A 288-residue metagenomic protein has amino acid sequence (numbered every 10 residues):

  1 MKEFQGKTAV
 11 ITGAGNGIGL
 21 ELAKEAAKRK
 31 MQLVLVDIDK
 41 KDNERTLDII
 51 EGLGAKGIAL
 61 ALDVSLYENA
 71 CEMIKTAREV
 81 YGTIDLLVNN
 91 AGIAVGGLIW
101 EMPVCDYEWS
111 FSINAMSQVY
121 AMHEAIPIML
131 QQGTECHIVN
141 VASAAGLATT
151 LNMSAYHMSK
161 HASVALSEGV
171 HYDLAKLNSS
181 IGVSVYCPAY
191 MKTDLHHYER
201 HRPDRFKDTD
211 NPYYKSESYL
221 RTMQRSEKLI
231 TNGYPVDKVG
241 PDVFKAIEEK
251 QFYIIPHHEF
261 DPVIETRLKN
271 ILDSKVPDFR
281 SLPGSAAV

Functional and structural regions predicted by a protein language model:
K2-V34: Canonical Rossmann dinucleotide-binding motif of NAD(H)/NADP(H)-dependent dehydrogenases/reductases, specifically
R29-R45: Conserved glycine-rich Rossmann-like NAD(P)H-binding loop of the short-chain dehydrogenase/reductase
K40-K41, A61-E72, V104: The beta1-alpha1 cofactor-binding region of Rossmann-like NAD(H)/NADP(H)-dependent oxidoreductases
L98-I99, P103-E108: Substrate-binding pocket helix/loop in short-chain dehydrogenase/reductase
M122-H123: A short, exposed helix-loop element centered on a Lys and neighboring polar residues
S143: Residue(s) in the substrate-gating loop at a strand-loop-helix junction that position the organic substrate next
A175-Y253: SDR active-site lid
